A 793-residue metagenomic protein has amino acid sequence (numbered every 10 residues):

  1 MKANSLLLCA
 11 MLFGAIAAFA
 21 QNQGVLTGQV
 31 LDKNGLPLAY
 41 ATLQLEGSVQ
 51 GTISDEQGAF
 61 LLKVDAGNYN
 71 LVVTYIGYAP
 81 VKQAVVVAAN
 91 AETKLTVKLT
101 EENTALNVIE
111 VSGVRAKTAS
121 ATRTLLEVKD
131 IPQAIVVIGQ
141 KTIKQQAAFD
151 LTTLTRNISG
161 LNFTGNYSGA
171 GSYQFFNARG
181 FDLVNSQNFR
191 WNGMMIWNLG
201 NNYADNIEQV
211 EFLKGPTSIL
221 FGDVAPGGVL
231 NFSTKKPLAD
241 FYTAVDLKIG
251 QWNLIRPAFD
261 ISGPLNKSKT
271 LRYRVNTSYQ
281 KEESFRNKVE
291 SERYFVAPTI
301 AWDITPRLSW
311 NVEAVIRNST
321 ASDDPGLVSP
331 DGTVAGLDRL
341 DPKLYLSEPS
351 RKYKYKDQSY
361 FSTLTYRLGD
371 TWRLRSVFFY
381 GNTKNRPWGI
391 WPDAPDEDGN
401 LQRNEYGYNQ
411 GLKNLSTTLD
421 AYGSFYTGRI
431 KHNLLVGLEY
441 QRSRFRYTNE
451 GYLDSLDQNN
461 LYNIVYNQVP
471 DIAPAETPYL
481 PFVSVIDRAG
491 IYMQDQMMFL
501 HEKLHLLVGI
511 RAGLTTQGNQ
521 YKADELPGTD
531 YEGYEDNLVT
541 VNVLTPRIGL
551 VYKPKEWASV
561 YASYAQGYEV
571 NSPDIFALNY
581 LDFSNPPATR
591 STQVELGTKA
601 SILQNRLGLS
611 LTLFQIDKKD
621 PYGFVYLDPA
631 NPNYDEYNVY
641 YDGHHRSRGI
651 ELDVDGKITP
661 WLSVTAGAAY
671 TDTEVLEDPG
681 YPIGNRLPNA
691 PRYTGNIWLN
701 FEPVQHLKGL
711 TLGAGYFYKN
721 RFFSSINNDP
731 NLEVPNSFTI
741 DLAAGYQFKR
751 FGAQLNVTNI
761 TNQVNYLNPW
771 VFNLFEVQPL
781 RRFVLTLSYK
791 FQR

Functional and structural regions predicted by a protein language model:
Q29-L36, A41-E46, V72-Y78, A88 (+1 more regions): Short, acidic, small-residue-rich periplasmic hinge/interaction motif at the N-terminus of Gram-negative outer-membrane
D130, V137-Q140, L154-N157, Y173-P216: Periplasmic plug
N206-E208, I219-V296, I304-L308, Q358 (+1 more regions): Outer-membrane beta-barrel translocator/receptor signature
Q280, S284, A297-R367, Y380-L412 (+3 more regions): Acidic/polar loop-and-plug regions of large Gram-negative outer-membrane beta-barrel proteins
D303-T305, L412, K431-N433, E439-Q441 (+6 more regions): Structural signature of Gram-negative outer-membrane beta-barrels, strongest in the C-terminal barrel of TonB-dependent
R367-G369, R373-F379, T383-G389, P587-R648 (+3 more regions): Membrane-embedded beta-barrel scaffold of Gram-negative outer-membrane proteins
Q615-D617, Y640-I726, T786-R793: Gram-negative outer-membrane beta-barrel transporters
K618-K619, T659, V664, F717-N727 (+2 more regions): C-terminal beta-signal and adjacent terminal beta-strands/loops of Gram-negative outer-membrane beta-barrel proteins
